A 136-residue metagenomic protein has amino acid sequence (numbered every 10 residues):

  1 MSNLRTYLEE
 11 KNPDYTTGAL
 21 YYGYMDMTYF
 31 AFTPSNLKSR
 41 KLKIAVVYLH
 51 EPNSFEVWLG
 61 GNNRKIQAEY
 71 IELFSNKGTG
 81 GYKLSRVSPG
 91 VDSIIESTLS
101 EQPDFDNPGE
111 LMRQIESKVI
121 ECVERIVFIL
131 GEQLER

Functional and structural regions predicted by a protein language model:
M1-L8, L99-R136: Long, solvent-exposed, polar/charged low-complexity segments
M1-T28, N36: Charge-rich, low-complexity N-terminal segments
N3, K65-L84, L111-I115, E135-R136: A short, terminal or domain-edge coil/loop segment
P13-D14, P52, P89, E116-S117 (+1 more regions): Contiguous interface-forming segments/domains that mediate binding rather than catalysis
M25-F32, S93-T98: Short, solvent-exposed polar/charged micro-motifs at secondary-structure junctions
T28-N76: Aromatic- and glycine-enriched beta-alpha-beta binding-site module
P34-N36, K41, R86-S88, P103 (+1 more regions): Solvent-exposed, flexible loop/coil residues
I71-F105: An amphipathic alpha-helical core segment
